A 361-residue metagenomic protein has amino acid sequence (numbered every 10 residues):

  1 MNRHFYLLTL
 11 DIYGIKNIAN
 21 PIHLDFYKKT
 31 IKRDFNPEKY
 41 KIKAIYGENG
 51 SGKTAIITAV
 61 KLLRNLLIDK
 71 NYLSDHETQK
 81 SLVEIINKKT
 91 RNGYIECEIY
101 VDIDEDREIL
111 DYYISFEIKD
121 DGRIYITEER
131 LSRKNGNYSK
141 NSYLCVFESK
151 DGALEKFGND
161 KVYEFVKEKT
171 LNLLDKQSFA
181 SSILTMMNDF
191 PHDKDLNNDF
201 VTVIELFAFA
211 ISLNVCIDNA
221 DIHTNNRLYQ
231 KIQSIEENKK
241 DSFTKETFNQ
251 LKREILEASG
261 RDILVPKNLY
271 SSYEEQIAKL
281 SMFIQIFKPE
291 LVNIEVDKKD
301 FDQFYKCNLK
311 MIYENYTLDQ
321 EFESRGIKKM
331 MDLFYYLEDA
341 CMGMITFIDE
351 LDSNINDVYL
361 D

Functional and structural regions predicted by a protein language model:
N2-L62: Pre-Walker A-like glycine/lysine-rich segment at the N-terminus of P-loop NTPase domains
R3, Y13, N249-E321: Extended helical coiled-coil dimerization/tether regions that scaffold and oligomerize large DNA-maintenance assemblies
L10, T346-I348: Hydrophobic positions in the central parallel beta-sheet of the AAA+
G14, C97-E105, R133, M311-N315: Short acidic, glycine-rich loop/turn motifs
E38, K88-K89, Y336-A340: Conserved catalytic network of the ASCE P-loop NTPase/AAA+ motor domain
K41-G50, F301-E338, I348-D357: Conserved ABC ATPase signature
T58-K119: Conserved P-loop NTP-binding catalytic core
Y113-I286: Electropositive, glycine-dotted interaction segments that contact anionic polymers or phosphate-rich ligands
